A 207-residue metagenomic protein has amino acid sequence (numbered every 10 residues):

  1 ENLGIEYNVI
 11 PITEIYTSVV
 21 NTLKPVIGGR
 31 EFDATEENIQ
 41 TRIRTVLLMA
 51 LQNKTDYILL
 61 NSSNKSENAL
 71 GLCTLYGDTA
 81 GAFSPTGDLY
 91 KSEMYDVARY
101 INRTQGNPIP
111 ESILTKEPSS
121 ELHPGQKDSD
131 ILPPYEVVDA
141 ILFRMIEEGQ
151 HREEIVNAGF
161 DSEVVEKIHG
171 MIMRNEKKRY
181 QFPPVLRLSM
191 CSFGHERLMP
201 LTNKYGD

Functional and structural regions predicted by a protein language model:
E1-D207: ATP/NTP-dependent adenylation/nucleotidyl-transfer catalytic domains that generate, transfer, or process NMP-activated
